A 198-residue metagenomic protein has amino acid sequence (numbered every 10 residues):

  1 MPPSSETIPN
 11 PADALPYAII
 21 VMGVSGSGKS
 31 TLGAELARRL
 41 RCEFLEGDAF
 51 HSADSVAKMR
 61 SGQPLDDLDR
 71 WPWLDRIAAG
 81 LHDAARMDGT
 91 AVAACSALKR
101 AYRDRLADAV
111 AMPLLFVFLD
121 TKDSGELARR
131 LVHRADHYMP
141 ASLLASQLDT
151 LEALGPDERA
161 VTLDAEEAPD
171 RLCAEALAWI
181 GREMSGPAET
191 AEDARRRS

Functional and structural regions predicted by a protein language model:
P2-D13, R39, M112, V132 (+1 more regions): NTP-dependent small-molecule kinase module
A18: Walker A (P-loop) ATP-phosphate-binding motif of ABC ATPase nucleotide-binding domains
V21: Hydrophobic anchor at the beta1->P-loop junction of P-loop NTPases
V24: P-loop (Walker A) phosphate-binding loop of NTP-binding proteins
K29: Conserved lysine of the Walker
A34-I77: Conserved substrate/cofactor phosphate-moiety recognition/catalytic segment in nucleotide-dependent phosphotransferases
K58, Q63, V110-L154: A glycine- and Lys/Arg-enriched "phosphate-lid" helix/loop adjacent to the NTP-binding pocket of small-molecule kinases
L68-M112, D120: Glycine-rich phosphate-binding loop used to anchor ATP phosphates in small-molecule kinases, encompassing both
